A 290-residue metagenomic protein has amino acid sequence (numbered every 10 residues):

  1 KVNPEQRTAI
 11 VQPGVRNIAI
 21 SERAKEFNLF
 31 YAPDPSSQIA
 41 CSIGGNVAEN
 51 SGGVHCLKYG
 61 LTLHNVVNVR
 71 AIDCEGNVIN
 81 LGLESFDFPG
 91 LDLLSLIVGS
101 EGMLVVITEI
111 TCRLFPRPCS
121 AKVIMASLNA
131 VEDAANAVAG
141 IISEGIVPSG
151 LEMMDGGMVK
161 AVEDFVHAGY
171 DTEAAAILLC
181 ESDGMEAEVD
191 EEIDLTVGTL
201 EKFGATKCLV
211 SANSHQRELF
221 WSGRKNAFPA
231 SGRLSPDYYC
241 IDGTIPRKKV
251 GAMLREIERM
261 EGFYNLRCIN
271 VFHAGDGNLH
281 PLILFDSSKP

Functional and structural regions predicted by a protein language model:
K1-E152: FAD-binding subdomain of flavoenzyme oxidoreductases
C112-P116, K122-K289: C-terminal substrate-recognition/cap domain of FAD-linked oxidoreductases
